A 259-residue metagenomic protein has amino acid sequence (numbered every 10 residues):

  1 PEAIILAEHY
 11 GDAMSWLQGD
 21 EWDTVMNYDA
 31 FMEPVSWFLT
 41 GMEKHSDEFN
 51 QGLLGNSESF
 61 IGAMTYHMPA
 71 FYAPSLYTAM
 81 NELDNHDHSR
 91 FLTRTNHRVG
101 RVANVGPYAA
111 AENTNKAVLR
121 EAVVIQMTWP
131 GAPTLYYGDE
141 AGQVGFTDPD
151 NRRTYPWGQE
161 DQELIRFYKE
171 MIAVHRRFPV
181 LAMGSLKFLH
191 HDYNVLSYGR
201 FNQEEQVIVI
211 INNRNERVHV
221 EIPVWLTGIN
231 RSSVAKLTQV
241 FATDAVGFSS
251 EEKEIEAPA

Functional and structural regions predicted by a protein language model:
P1-A79, I125, G142-E170, V174 (+4 more regions): Active-site-proximal helices and loops of the catalytic beta/alpha 8
I5, H86, Q126, G138-E140 (+3 more regions): Conserved, mostly hydrophobic/aromatic
G19-D20, M80-P107, V123-Q162: Aromatic/acidic polysaccharide-binding cleft in carbohydrate-active enzymes
F49-N50, S57-I61, V99-L119: Aromatic-anchored helix/helix-loop segment that forms the rim or "lid" of small-molecule/cofactor binding pockets
M183-E205: Surface beta-strand/loop "capping" patches
I210-N215: Asparagine-centered strand-capping/turn motif at beta-strand->loop junctions
W225-D244: Solvent-exposed beta-hairpin/edge-strand motifs
F248-A259: C-terminal beta-strand-rich structural cap/linker in extracellular carbohydrate-active enzymes
